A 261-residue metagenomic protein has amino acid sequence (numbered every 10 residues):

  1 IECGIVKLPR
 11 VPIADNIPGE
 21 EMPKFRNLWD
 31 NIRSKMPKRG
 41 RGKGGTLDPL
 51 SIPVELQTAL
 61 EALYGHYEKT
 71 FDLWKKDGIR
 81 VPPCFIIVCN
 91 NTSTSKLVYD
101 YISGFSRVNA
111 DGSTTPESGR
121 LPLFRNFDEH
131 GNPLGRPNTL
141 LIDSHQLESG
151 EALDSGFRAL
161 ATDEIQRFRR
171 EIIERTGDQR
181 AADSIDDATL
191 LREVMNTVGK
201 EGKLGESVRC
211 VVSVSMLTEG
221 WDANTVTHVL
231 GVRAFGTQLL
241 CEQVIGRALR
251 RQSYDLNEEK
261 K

Functional and structural regions predicted by a protein language model:
I1, F25-W29, D100-N109, G156-A159 (+2 more regions): Short secondary-structure boundary/capping segments
I1-E21: Post-DEXD/H (motif II) to motif III coupling segment of the RecA-like Helicase ATP-binding lobe
C3-P9, P82-P83, G135-N138, N224-T227 (+2 more regions): Short glycine-/polar-rich loops that comprise or flank the Walker A/P-loop and associated switch/sensor motifs
V11, K200, S207, F235-G236 (+2 more regions): Conserved segment of the helicase C-terminal RecA-like domain
E21-K24, L97-Y101, A152-S155, D222-V226 (+2 more regions): Short, solvent-exposed loop/turn and secondary-structure capping segments
R41-S213: Conserved C-terminal RecA-like helicase domain
V212-G236, L240-I245: A short beta-strand element within the Helicase C-terminal
